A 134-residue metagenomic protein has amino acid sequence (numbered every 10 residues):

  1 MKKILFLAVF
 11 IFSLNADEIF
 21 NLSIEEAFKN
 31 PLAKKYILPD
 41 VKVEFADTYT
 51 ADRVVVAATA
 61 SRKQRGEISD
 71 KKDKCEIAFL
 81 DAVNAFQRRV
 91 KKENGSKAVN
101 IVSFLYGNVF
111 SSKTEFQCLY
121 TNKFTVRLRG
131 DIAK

Functional and structural regions predicted by a protein language model:
I4-S13: Sec-dependent N-terminal signal peptides
S13, P39, A58, G95-V99 (+1 more regions): Generic low-polarity alpha-helical segments
A16-S61, E115-Q117: N-terminal presequence-like segments and the immediate start of the first folded domain
Y49-F110: Short, well-ordered alpha-helical segments
N100-K134: Surface-exposed short loop/turn segments
